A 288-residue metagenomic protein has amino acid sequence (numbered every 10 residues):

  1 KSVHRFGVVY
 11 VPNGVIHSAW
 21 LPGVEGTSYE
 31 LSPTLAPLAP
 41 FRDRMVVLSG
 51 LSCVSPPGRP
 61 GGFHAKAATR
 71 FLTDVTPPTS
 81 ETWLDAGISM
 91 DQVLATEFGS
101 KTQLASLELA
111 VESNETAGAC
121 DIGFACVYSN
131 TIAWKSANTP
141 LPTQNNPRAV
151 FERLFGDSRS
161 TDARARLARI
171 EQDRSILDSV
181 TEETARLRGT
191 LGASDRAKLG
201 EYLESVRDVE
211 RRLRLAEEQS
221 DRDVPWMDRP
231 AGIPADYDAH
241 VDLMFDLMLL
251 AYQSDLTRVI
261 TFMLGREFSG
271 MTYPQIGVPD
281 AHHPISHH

Functional and structural regions predicted by a protein language model:
K1-H288: Ligand-binding pockets and gating/stacking loops
